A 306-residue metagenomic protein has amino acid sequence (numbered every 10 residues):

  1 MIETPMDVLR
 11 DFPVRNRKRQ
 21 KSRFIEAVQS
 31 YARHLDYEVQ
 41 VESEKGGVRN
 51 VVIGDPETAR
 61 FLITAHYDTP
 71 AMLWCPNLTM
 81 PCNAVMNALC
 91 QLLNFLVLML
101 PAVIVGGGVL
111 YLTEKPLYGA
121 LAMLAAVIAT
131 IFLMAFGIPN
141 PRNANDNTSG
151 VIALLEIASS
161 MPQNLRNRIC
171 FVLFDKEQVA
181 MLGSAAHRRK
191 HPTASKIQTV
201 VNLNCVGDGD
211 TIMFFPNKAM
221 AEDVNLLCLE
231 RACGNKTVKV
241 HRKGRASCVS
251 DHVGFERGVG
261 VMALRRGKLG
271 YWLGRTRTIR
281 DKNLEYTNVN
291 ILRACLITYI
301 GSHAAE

Functional and structural regions predicted by a protein language model:
M1-R23, Q29-Y31, F136-P141, T199-C205 (+2 more regions): N-terminal capping segment at the start of a domain
F12-T58, W74-Y111: A non-catalytic alpha/beta surface segment that caps or lines the substrate-entry region of metallo-dependent hydrolase
K18-R23, T148, I152, Y286: Soluble non-cytosolic domains of exported or imported proteins
V28, A32, I53, L154 (+2 more regions): Structural element of the ATP-grasp superfamily
R60-H66: Short beta-strand element of the alpha/beta-hydrolase
Y67-C75: Extended, hydrophilic extramembrane loops/domains of integral membrane proteins
G107-T113, L117-N225, G244-V253: Acidic/histidine-rich catalytic neighborhood of metal-dependent amide-processing enzymes
G209-E306: Active-site-adjacent substrate-binding region of metalloamidase/peptidase-like peptide-processing proteins
